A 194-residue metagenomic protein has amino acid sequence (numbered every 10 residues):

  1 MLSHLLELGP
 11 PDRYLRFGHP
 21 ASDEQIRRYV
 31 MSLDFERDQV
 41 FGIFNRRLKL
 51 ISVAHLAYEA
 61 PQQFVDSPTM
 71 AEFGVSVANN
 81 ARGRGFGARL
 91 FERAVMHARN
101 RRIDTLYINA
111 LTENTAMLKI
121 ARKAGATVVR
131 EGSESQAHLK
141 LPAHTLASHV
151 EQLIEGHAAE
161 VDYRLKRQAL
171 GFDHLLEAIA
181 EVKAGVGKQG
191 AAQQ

Functional and structural regions predicted by a protein language model:
M1-R16, A147-H149, L153-Q189: A short, well-structured alpha-helix characteristic of acyl/acetyltransferase catalytic modules
G18-T69, G74, A78: Acetyl-CoA-dependent GNAT
P61, N109, G125-P142: Conserved catalytic-core motifs of GNAT/GCN5-like acyltransferases
F73-V75, L106-A110: Conserved hydrophobic beta-strand within the GNAT/NAT acetyltransferase core sheet that lines the active-site cleft
V77, G83-N100, T105, M117-K123: Conserved acetyl-CoA-binding loop-helix of GNAT-fold acetyltransferases
N114: Acidic, metal-coordinating catalytic cores used for nucleic-acid/nucleotide bond scission and strand-transfer chemistry
A124-A126, A147-S148: Short, hinge-like loop/turn segments at secondary-structure boundaries
